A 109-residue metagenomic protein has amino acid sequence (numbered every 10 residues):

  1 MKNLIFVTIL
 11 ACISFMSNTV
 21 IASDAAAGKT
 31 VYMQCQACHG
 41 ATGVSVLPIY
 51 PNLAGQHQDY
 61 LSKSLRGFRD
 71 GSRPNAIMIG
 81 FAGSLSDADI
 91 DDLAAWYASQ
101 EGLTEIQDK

Functional and structural regions predicted by a protein language model:
M1-I5, S17: Positively charged n-region of N-terminal signal peptides that target proteins for export
V7-F15: Bacterial N-terminal signal peptides
S14-S17, S23: N-terminal signal peptide c-region/cleavage motif recognized by signal peptidases
I21-V44, A54, E105, K109: Sequence/structural segment immediately N-terminal to covalent heme-attachment motifs in c-type and related
K29, G40-R73, I79-S84: Gly/Gly-Pro-rich "capping" loops immediately C-terminal to redox-active cysteine motifs in periplasmic/lumenal
A37, D70, S99-G102: Residue-level marker of structural boundaries
G83-K109: C-terminal capping alpha-helices of c-type cytochrome domains
